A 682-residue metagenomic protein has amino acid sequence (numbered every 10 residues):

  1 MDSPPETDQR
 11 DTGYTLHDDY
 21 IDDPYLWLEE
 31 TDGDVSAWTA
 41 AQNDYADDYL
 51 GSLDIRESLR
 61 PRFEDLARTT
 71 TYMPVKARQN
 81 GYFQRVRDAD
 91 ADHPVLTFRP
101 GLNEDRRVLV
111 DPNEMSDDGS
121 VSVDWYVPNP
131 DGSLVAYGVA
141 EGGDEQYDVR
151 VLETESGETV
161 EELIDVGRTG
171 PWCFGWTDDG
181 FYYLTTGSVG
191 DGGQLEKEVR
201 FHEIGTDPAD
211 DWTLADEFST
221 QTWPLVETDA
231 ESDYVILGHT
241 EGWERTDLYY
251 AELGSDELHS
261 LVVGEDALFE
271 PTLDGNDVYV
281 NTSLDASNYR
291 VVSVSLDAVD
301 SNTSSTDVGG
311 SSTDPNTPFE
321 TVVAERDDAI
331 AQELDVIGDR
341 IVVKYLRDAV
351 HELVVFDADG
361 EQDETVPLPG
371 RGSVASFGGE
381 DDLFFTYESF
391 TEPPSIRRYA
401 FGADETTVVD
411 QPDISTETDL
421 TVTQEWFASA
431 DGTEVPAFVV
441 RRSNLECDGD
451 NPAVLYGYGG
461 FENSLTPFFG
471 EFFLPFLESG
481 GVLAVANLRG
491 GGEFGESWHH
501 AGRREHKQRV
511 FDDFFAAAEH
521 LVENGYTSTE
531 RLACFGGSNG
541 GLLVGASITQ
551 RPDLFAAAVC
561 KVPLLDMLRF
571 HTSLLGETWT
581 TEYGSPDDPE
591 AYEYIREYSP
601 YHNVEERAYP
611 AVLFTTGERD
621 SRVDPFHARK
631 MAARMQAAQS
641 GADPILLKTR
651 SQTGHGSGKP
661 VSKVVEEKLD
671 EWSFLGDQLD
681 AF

Functional and structural regions predicted by a protein language model:
D34-V127, G138, T222-T240, E244-E252 (+9 more regions): Non-catalytic accessory segments flanking enzyme active sites
N80, D131-S133, D178-D179, E231-D233 (+3 more regions): Short coil/turn segments that connect the beta-strands within blades of beta-propeller domains
F98-R99, R150-E153, K197-T206, Y249-L253 (+2 more regions): Beta-propeller blade signature
R106-W125, A136-V139, G143-G190, K197-R200 (+1 more regions): Asp-box/WD-like beta-propeller blade repeats and closely related beta-sheet repeat scaffolds
P112, E155-V166, T206-F218, G254-L261 (+3 more regions): Blade-edge beta-strand/turn elements of extracellular beta-propeller and related beta-sheet repeat scaffolds
N113-Y126, G143, F401-D404, V409-A533 (+5 more regions): Cap/lid segment of the alpha/beta-hydrolase catalytic domain
K197-T240: Polar, glycine-rich mid-to-C-terminal structural blocks that act as macromolecule-binding/assembly scaffolds
L488-F682: Active-site-proximal cap/loop segments of hydrolase catalytic domains
